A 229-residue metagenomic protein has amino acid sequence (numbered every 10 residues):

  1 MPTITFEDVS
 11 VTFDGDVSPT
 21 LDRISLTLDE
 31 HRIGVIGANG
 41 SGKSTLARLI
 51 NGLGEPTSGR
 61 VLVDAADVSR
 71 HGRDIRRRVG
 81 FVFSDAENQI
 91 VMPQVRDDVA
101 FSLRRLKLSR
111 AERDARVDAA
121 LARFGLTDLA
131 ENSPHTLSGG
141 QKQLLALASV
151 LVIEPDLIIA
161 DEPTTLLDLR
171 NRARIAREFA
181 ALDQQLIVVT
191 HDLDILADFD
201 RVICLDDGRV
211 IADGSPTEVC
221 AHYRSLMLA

Functional and structural regions predicted by a protein language model:
M1-F6, S10-R23, H71-G72, R110: A short, flexible loop at the N-terminus of ABC-type nucleotide-binding domains that lies
N51: Helix-to-loop junction immediately C-terminal to a conserved catalytic motif
G59-R70, I75: Conserved ABC transporter NBD signature motif
A111-L129: Conserved ABC ATPase "signature" region
S133-L137, Q141: Conserved ABC ATPase signature
I158-D161: Catalytic Walker B motif of ABC-type/P-loop ATPase nucleotide-binding domains
R209-A229: Conserved beta-strand-loop-alpha-helix hinge in the C-terminal portion of ABC ATPase nucleotide-binding domains
